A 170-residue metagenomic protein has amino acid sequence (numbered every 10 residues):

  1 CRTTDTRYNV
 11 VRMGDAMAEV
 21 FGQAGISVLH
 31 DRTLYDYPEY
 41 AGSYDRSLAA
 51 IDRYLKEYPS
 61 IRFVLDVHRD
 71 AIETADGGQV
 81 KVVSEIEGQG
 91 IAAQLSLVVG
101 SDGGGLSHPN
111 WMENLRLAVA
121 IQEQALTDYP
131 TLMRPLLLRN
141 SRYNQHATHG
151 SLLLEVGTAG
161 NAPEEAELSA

Functional and structural regions predicted by a protein language model:
C1-R62, A71-I72, D76: N-terminal catalytic or cofactor-binding beta/alpha core of small enzyme domains
T4-R12, A41-D45, H108-R116, G160-L168: Soluble non-cytosolic domains of exported or imported proteins
G14-A18, D45-D52, L115-Q122, S151 (+1 more regions): Extracytoplasmic/secreted envelope proteins and their assembly/folding machinery, especially bacterial periplasmic
A24-S27, P59-F63, A93-Q94, P130-L132 (+1 more regions): Loop/turn elements at helix/coil->beta-strand transitions in domains of secreted/extracellular proteins
L34-P38, R69-T74, D102-G105, S141-N144 (+1 more regions): Solvent-exposed loop/turn segments at secondary-structure junctions within structured extracellular/periplasmic domains
I51-D102: Active-site microenvironments of hydrolase-like enzyme catalytic domains
N110-L137: Active-site-adjacent substrate-binding region of metalloamidase/peptidase-like peptide-processing proteins
R134-A170: Active-site-adjacent mobile loop/cap segments within catalytic or ligand-binding domains
